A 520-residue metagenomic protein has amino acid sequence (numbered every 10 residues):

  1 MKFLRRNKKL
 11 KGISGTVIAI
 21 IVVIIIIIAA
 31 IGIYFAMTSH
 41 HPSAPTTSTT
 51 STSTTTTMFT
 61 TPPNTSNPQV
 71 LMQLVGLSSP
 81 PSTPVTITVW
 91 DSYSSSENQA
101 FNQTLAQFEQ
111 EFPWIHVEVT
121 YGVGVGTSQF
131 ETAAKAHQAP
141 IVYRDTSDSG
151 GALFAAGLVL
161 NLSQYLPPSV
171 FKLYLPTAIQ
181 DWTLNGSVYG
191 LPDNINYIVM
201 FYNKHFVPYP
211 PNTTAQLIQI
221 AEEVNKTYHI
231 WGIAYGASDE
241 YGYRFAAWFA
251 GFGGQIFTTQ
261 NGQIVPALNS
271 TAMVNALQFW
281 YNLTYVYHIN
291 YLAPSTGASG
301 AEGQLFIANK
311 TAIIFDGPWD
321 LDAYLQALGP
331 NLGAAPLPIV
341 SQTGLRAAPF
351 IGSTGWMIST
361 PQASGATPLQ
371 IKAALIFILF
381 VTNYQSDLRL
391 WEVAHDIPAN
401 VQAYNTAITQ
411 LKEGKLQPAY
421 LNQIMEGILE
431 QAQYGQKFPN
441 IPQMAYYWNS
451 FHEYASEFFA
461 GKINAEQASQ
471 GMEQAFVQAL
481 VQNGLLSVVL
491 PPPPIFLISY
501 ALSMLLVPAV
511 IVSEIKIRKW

Functional and structural regions predicted by a protein language model:
M1-S66, L490-W520: Secretory targeting signatures
T54-A152, A156, T343, I463 (+3 more regions): Conserved N-terminal structural module of periplasmic/extracytoplasmic solute-binding proteins
N67-S79, S147-V199, Y209, T214-I220 (+3 more regions): Hinge/lid segment of periplasmic solute-binding proteins
L77-P80, S163-Y174, G254-A276, Q326-A327 (+5 more regions): Short, solvent-exposed loop/beta-turn-alpha elements that line the ligand-binding surface or hinge of extracytoplasmic
H116, V286-Y287, L325-Q402, Q433 (+1 more regions): Extracytoplasmic/periplasmic substrate-recognition and gating elements
T132, A139-I141, S169-H205, T343-P349 (+1 more regions): A structural signal for short loop-to-beta-strand junctions that line the ligand-binding cleft of periplasmic/secreted
I220-E223, G262-S295, L325: Glycine-centered hinge/linker elements that transmit conformational signals in sensory and ligand-binding systems
A335, E392-E453, E457: Long, aromatic- and glycine/proline-rich binding clefts that accommodate carbohydrate-like moieties
